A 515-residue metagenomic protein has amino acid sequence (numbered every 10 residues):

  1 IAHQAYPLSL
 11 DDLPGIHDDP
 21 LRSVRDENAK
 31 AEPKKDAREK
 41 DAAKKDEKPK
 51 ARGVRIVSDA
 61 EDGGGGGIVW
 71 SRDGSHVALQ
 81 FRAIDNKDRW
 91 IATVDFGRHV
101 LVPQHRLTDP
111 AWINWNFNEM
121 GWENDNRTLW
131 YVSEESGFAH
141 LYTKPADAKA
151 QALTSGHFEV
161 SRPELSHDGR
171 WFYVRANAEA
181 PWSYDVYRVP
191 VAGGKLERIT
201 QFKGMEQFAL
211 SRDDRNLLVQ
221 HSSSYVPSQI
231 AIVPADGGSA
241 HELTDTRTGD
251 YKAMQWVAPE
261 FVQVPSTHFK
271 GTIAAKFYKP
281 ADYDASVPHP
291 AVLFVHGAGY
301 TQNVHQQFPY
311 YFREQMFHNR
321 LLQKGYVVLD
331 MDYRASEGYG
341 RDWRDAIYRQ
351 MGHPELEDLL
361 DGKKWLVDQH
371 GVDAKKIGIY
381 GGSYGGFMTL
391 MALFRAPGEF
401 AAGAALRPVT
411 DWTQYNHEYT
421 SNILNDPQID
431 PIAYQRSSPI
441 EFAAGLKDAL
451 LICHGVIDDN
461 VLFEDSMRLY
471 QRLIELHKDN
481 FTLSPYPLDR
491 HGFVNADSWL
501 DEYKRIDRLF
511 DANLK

Functional and structural regions predicted by a protein language model:
I1-Q207, R215-N216, S222-S228, I232-G237 (+1 more regions): Beta-propeller folds
G74, Q80, M205-K515: Serine-hydrolase catalytic core recognition
